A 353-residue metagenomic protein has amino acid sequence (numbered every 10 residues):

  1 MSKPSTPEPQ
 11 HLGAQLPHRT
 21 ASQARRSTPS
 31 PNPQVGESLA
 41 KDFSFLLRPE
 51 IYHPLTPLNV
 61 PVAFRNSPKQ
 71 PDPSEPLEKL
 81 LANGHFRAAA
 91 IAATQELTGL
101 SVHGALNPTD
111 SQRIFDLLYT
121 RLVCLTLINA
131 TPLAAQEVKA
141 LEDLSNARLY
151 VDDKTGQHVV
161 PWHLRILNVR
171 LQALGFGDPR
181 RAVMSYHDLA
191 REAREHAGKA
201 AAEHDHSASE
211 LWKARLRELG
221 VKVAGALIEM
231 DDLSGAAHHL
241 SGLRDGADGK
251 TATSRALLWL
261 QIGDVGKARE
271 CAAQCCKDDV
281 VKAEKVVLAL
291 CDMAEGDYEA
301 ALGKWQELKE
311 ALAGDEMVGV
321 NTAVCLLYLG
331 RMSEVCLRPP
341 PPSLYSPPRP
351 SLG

Functional and structural regions predicted by a protein language model:
M1-K69: Intrinsically disordered, low-complexity acidic/proline-rich regions of large eukaryotic scaffold proteins
S44-L117, A135-D153: Internal amphipathic alpha-helical repeat/solenoid segments
V60-R65, L97-N107, E142-A147, A190-E192 (+5 more regions): Solenoid-like repeat scaffolds
E75-K79, T120-L122, L127, V160-L171 (+6 more regions): "A position-specific structural signal for the A-helix of alpha-solenoid helical repeats
G84, N129, F176-G177, D231 (+3 more regions): Residue-level detector of the short coil/turn that links helix A to helix B within each tetratricopeptide repeat
L100-Q112, A147-V159, A193-K213, G246: Flexible helix-coil transition and linker loops at the boundaries of alpha-helical arrays
A272-G353: Structured C-terminal portions of repeat-based eukaryotic scaffold domains
